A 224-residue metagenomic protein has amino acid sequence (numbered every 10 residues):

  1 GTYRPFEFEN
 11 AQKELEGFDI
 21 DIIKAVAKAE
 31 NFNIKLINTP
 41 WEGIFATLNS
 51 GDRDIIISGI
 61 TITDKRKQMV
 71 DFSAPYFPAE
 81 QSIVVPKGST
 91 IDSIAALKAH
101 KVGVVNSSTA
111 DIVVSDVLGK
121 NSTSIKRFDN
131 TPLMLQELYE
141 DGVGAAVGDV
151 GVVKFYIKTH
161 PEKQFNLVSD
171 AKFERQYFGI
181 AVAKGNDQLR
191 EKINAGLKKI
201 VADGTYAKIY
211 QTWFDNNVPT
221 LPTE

Functional and structural regions predicted by a protein language model:
G1, F77-V85, V150, K154-K198 (+1 more regions): Periplasmic-binding protein-like
G1-G59, D203: Extracytoplasmic small-molecule ligand-binding "clamshell" domains of the periplasmic binding protein/Venus flytrap
E7-Q12, I23-F32, A110-D129, I157-E162: Ligand-binding cleft/hinge of the Venus flytrap
I20, K35-A46, S89, K126-E140 (+1 more regions): Short helix-initiation/N-cap motifs at beta->coil->alpha
V26, L48-N49, L97, E137-Y139 (+2 more regions): Hydrophobic residues within well-ordered alpha-helices
G43-A46, I60-Q68, V113-D116, Y139-E140 (+1 more regions): A ligand-binding cleft/hinge motif common to bilobed small-molecule-binding domains
V85-V102: Flexible hinge/capping segments at coil-to-helix
T109-F128, Q164-S169, L197-E224: Ligand-binding clefts/hinges and TM-proximal coupling segments of bilobed small-molecule sensing domains
